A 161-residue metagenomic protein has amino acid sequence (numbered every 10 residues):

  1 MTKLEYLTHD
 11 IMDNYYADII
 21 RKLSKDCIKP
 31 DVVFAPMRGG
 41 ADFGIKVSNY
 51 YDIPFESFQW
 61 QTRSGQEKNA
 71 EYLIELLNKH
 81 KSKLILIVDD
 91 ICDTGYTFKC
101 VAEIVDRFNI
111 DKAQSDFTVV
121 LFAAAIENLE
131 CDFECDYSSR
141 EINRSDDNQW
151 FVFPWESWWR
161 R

Functional and structural regions predicted by a protein language model:
M1-R161: PRPP-associated nucleotide enzymes
